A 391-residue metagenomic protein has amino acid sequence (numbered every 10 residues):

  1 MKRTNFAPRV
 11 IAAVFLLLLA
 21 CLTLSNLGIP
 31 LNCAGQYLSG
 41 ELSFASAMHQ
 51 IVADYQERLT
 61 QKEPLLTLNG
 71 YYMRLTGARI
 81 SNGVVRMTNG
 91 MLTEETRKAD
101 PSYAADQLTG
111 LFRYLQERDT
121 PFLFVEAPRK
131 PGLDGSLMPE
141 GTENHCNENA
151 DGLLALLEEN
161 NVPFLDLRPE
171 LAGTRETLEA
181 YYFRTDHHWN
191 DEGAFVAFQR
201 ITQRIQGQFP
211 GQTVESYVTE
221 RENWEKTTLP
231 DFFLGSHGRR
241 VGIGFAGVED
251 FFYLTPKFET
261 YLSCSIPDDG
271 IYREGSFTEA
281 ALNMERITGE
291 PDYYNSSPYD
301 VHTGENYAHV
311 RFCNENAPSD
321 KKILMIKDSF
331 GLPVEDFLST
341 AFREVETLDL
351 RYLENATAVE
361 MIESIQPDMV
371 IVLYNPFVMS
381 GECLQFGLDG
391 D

Functional and structural regions predicted by a protein language model:
M1-D391: Extracellular glycan-modifying ectodomains
